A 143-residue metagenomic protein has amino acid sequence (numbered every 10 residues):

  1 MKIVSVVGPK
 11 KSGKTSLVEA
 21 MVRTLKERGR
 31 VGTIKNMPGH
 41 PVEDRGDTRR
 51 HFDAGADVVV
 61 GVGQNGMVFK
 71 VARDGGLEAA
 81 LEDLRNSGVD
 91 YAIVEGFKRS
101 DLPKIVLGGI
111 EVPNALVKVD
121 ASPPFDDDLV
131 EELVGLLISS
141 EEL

Functional and structural regions predicted by a protein language model:
V6: Hydrophobic anchor at the beta1->P-loop junction of P-loop NTPases
K10: The conserved Walker
K14: Conserved lysine of the Walker
V22-A72: N-terminal phosphate/diphosphate-binding loop that engages ATP/GTP or pyrophosphate donors across diverse enzyme folds
T33, V60-G61, N65, F69 (+2 more regions): C-terminal accessory "lid"/substrate-recognition subdomains
V68-L107: Glycine-rich phosphate-binding loop used to anchor ATP phosphates in small-molecule kinases, encompassing both
V94-L143: Phosphate/Mg2+-binding loops and adjacent switch elements in nucleotide/diphosphate-handling enzyme cores
